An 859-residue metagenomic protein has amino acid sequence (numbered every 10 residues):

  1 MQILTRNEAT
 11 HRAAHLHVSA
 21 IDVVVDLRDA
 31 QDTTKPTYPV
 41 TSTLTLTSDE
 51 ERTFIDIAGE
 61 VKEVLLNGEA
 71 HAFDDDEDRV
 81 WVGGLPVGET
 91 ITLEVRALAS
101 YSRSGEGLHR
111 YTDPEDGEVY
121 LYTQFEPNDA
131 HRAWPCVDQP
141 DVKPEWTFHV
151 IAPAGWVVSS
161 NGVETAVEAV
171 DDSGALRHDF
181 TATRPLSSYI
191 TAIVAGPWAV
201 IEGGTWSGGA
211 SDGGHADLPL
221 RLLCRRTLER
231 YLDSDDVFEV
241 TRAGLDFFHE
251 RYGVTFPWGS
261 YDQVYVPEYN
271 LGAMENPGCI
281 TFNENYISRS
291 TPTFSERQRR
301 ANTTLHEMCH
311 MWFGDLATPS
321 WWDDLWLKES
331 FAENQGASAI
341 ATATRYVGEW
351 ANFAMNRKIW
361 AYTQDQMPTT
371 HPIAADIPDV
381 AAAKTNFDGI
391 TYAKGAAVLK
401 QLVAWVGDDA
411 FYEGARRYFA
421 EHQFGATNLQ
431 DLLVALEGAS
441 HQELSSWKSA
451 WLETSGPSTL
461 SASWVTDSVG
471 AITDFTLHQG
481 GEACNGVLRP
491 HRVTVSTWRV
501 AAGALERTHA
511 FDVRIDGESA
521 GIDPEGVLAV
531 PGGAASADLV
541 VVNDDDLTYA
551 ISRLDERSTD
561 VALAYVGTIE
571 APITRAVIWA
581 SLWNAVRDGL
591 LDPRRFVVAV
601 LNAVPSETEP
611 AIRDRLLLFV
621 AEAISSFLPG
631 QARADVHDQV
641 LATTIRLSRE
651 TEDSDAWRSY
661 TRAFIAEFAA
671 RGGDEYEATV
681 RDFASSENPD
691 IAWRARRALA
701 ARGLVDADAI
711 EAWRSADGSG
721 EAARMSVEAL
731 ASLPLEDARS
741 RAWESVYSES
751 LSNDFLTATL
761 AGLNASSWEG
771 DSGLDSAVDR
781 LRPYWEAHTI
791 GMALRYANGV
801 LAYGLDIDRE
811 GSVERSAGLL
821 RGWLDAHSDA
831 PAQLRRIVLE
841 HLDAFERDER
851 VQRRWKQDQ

Functional and structural regions predicted by a protein language model:
M1-P39, E115-Y120, P140, S445-S446: N-terminal, polar/Ser/Thr-rich
Q2, L66-N67, A152, V157 (+7 more regions): Non-catalytic accessory/interaction domains
T5, R12-H15, R96-A210, D376 (+2 more regions): Extended, low-hydrophobicity, Ser/Thr/Pro/Gly-biased non-transmembrane segments
P39-I57: Ligand-binding face of N-terminal immunoglobulin V-set domains in extracellular IgSF glycoproteins
L44-L46, A97, G481: Hydrophobic beta-strand positions in extracellular immunoglobulin-like domains
D56-E60, V142, G486-V493: Short coil-to-beta strand junction motifs in C2/discoidin
I57-P114, P135, D172-S173, D179 (+1 more regions): A surface-exposed beta-strand-loop module
F180, A210-H215, R221-C484, E622 (+3 more regions): Hydrophobic alpha-helical and helix-loop surface patches within well-folded domains that function as non-catalytic
